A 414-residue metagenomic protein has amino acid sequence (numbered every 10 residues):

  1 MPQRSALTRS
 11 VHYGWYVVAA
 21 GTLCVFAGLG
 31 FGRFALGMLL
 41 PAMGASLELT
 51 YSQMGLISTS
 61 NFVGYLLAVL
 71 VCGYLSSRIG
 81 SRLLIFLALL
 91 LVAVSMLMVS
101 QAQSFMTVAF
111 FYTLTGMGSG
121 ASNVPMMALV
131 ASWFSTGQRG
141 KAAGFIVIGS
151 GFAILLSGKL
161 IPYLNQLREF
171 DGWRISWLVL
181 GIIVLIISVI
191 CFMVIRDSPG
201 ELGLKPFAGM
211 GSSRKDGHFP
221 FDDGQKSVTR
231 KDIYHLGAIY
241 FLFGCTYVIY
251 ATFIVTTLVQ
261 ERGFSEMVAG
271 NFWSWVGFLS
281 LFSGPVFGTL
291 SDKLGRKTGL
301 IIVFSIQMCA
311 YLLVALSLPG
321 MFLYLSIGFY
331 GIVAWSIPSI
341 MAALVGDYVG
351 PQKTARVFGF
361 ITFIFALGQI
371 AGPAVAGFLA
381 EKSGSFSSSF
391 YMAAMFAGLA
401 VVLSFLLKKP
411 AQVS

Functional and structural regions predicted by a protein language model:
L36-L40, T229-G284: Extracytoplasmic gate region of multi-pass secondary transporters
E48, G80, Q101-M106, G263 (+2 more regions): Helix-breaking motifs and short loop linkers at transmembrane-helix boundaries and internal kinks in secondary membrane
L90-Q103, I306-L318: C-terminal ends and interior cores of transmembrane alpha-helices in multi-pass membrane transporters/permeases
S95, M106-L114, M321-F329: Paired small-residue
F111-I148: Cytoplasmic helix-loop-helix junction between adjacent transmembrane helices in 12-TM secondary transporters
G140-K159, T362-G372: Glycine-rich segments within core transmembrane alpha-helices of 12-TM secondary carriers
F145-G200: Helix-loop-helix hairpin linking two adjacent transmembrane segments in secondary transporters
S274-G284, T289-L344: C-terminal transmembrane helical hairpin of 12-TM major facilitator-type secondary transporters
